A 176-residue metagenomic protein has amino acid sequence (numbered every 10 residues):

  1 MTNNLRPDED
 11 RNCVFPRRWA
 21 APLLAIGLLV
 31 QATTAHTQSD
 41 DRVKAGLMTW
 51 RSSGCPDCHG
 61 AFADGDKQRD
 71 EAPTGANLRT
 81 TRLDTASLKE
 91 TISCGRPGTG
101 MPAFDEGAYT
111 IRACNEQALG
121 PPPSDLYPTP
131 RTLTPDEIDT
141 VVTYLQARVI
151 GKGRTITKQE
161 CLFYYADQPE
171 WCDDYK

Functional and structural regions predicted by a protein language model:
M1-P16: N-terminal secretory signal peptides that target proteins for export/translocation
A20-Q31: Bacterial N-terminal signal peptides
Q31-R51, D66, P130: Electrostatic cytochrome c docking/interface patches
Q38-D41, S52-S53, A61, T99-K176: Flexible coil segments in periplasmic/lumen-exposed cytochrome c-class electron-transfer proteins
L47, K89, S93, I138-Q146: Non-transmembrane alpha-helical segments in soluble domains of secreted/periplasmic/extracellular proteins
D57: Short, cysteine/histidine-rich loop/knuckle motifs that typically chelate Zn2+
K67-T74: Short cysteine/histidine-rich zinc-coordinating motifs and their immediately flanking basic loops
T74-L78, G100: Conserved beta-strand positions that form and line the central face of beta-propeller blades
